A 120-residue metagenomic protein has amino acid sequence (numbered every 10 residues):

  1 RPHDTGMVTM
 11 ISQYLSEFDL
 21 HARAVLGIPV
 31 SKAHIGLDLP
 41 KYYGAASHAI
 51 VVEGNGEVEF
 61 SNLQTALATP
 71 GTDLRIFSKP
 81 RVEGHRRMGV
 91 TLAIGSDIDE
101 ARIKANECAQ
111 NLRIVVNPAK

Functional and structural regions predicted by a protein language model:
R1-N55: Active-site "cap" helix and flanking loop/linker of ATP-utilizing ligase/carboxylase catalytic domains
D4, L15-F18, A66-T72, A93-S96 (+1 more regions): Short, low-complexity, polar/charged sequence segments that are solvent-exposed and flexible
Y42-S47, T69-T72, R86-M88: Active-site lining segments that contact anionic ligands and/or coordinate catalytic metals
A45-N55, T65, R102, N106 (+2 more regions): C-terminal structural segment of proteins
A49-V82: Glycine-rich active-site loop/lid that clamps phosphate-bearing ligands
R75-K120: Generic C-terminus detector
